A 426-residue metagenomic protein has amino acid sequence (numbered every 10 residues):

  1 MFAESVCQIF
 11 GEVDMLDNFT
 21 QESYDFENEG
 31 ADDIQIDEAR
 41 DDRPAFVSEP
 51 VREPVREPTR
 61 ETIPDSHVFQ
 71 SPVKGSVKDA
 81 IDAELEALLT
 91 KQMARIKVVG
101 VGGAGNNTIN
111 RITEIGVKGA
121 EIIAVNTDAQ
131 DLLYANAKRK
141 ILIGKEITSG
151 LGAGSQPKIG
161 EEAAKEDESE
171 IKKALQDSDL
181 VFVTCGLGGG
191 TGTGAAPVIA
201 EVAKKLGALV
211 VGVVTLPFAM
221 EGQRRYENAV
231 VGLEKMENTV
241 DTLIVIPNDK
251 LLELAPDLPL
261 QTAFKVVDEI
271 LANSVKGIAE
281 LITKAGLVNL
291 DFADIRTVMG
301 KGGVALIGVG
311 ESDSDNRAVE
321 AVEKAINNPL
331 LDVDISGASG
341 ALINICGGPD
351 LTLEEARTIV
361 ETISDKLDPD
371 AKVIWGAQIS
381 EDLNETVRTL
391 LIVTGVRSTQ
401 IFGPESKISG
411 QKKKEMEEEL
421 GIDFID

Functional and structural regions predicted by a protein language model:
F2-D426: Tubulin/FtsZ superfamily GTPase core signature
